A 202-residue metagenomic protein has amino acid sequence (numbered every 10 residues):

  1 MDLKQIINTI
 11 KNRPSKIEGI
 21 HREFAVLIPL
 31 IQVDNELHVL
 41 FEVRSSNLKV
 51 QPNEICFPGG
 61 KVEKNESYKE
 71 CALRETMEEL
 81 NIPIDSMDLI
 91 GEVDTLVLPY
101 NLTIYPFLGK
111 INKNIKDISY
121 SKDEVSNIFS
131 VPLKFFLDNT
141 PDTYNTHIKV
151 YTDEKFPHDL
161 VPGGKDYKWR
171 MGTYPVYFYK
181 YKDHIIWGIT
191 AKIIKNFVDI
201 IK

Functional and structural regions predicted by a protein language model:
M1-C56, G60-P106, K110-I115, K134 (+2 more regions): N-terminal leader/linker segments that precede catalytic domains of diphosphate-processing enzymes
Y120-K155: Acidic, glycine-rich loop-and-strand cores that form catalytic or ligand-binding grooves in diverse globular domains
